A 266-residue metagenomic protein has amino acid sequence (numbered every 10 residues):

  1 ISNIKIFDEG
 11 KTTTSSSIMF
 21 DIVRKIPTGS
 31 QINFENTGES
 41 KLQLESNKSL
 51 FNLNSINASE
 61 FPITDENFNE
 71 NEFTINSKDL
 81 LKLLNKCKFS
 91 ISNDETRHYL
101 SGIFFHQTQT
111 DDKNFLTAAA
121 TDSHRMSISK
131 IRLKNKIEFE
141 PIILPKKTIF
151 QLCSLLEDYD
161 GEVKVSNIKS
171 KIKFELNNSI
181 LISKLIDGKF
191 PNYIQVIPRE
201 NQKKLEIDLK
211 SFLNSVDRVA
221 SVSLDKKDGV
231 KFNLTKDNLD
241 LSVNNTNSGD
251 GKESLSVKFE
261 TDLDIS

Functional and structural regions predicted by a protein language model:
I1-S266: Structural preference for solvent-exposed beta-strand-turn elements and adjacent flexible terminal/loop segments within
